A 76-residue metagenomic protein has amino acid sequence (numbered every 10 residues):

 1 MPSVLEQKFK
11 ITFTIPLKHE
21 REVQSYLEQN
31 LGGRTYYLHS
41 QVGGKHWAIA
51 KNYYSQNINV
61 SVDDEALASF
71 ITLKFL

Functional and structural regions predicted by a protein language model:
M1-N57: Structured alpha/beta or helical-core interaction and ligand-binding surfaces enriched in interleaved
I49-L76: Short, compact, well-ordered microdomains
